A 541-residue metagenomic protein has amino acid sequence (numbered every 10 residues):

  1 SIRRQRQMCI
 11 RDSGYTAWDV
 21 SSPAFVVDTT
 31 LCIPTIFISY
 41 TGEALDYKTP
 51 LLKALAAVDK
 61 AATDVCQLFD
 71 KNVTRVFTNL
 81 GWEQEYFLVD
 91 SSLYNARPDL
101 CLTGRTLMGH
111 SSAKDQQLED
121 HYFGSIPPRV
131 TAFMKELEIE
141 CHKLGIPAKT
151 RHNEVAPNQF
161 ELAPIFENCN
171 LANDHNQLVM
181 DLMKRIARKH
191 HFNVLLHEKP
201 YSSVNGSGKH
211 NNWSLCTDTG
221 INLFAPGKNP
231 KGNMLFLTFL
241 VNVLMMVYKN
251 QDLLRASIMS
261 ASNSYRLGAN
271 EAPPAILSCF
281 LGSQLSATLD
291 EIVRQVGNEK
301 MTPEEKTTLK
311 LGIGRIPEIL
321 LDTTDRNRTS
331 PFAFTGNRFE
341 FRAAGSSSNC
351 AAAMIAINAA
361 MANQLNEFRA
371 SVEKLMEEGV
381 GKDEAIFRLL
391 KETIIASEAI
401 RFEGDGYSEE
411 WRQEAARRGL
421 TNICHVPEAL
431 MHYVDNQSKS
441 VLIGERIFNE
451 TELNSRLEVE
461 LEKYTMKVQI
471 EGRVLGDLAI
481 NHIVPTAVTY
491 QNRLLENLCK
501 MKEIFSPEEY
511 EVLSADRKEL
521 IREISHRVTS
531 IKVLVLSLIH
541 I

Functional and structural regions predicted by a protein language model:
S1-R6, I10, H540: Single conserved hydrophobic/aromatic residue that forms the stacking wall/gate of nucleotide- or nucleobase-binding
R11-V26, V58-N72, T78-D99, P128-R151 (+3 more regions): Conserved alpha/beta core surface patches that mediate binding of polyanionic ligands
D12-A17, S22-I38, F236-S260, T335-N337 (+1 more regions): Mobile "lid/hinge" segments at catalytic clefts and subdomain interfaces of large enzymes
S22-T49, L100-H121, H152-L162, A343: Residues forming anionic-ligand binding surfaces in small-molecule and nucleic-acid pockets of primarily soluble enzymes
C32, E85-L88, E161-A163, N193-L195 (+9 more regions): Structured core elements
L100-K135, V155, E161-D181, R185-S202 (+6 more regions): Loop-rich catalytic cores of soluble enzymes, especially ATP-dependent carboxylate-amine ligases and other
S283-G345, C350, N363, E367 (+2 more regions): Polyanionic (Asp/Glu-rich) segments that form extended negatively charged tracts
I395-I539: C-terminal amphipathic alpha-helical interaction region
